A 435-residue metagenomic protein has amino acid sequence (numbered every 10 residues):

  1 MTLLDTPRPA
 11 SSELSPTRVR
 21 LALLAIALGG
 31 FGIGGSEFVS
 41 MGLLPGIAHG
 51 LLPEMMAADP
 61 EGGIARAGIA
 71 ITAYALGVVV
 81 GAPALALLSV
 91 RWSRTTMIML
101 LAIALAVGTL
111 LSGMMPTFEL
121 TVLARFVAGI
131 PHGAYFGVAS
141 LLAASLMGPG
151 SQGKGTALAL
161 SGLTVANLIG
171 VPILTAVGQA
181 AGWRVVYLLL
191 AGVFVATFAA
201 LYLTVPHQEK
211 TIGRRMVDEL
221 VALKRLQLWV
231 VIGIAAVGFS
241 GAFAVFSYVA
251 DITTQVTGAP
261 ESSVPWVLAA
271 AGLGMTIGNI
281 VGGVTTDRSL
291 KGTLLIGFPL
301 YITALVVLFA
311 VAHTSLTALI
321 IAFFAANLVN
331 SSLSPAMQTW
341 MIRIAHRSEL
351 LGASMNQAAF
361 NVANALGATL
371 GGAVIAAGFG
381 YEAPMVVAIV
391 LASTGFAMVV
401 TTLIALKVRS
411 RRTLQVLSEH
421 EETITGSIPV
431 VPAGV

Functional and structural regions predicted by a protein language model:
L44-V80, S262, W266: Extracellular/periplasmic helix-loop-helix junction of adjacent transmembrane segments in MFS-like secondary
V79-P116: Conserved MFS/SLC helix-loop-helix module at the cytosolic interface between two early adjacent transmembrane helices
V80-R94, G278-K291, I375-A376: Helix-to-loop junctions at the C-terminal end of transmembrane segments in multipass secondary transporters
S93, M114-L120, G258, V311-H313: Helix-breaking motifs and short loop linkers at transmembrane-helix boundaries and internal kinks in secondary membrane
G108, E119-A128, T317-A325: Paired small-residue
A124-G162: Cytoplasmic helix-loop-helix junction between adjacent transmembrane helices in 12-TM secondary transporters
A191-T211, M398-L403: C-terminal membrane-cytosol helix-exit motif in multi-pass small-molecule transporters
G292-M337: C-terminal transmembrane helical hairpin of 12-TM major facilitator-type secondary transporters
